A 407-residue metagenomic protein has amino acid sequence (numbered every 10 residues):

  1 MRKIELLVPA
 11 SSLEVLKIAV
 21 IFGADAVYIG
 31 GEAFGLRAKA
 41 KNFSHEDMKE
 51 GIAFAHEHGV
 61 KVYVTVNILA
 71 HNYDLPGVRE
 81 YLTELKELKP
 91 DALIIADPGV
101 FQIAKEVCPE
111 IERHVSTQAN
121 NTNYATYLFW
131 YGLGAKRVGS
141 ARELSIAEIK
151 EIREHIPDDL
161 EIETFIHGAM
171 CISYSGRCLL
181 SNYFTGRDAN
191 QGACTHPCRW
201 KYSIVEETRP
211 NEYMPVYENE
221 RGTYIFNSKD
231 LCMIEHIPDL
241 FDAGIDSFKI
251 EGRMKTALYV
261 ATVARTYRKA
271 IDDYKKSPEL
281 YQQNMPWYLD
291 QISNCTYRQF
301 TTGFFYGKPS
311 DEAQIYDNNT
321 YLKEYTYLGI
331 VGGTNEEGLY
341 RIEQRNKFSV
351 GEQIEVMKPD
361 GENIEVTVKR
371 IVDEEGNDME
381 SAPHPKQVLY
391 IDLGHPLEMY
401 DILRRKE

Functional and structural regions predicted by a protein language model:
M1-A10, V15-I21, A26-A33, G51-I52 (+7 more regions): Surface-exposed amphipathic alpha-helical tracts and adjacent flexible/coil segments at the periphery of soluble enzymes
R37-F54: Glycine-rich, positively charged N-terminal anion/phosphate-binding segment
K39, T117-N121, S140, Y224: Alpha-helix capping and helix-loop boundary segments enriched in small/acidic/polar residues
V64-T65, I95, V115-T117: Short beta-strand elements of ligand-binding domains
P76, R113-Y124: Gly/Gly-Pro- and Ser/Thr-rich, intrinsically disordered tail segments characteristic of DNA damage-repair and tolerance
G99-V100: Alpha-helix capping/helix-boundary segments
C108: Conserved phosphotransfer cores of two-component systems
